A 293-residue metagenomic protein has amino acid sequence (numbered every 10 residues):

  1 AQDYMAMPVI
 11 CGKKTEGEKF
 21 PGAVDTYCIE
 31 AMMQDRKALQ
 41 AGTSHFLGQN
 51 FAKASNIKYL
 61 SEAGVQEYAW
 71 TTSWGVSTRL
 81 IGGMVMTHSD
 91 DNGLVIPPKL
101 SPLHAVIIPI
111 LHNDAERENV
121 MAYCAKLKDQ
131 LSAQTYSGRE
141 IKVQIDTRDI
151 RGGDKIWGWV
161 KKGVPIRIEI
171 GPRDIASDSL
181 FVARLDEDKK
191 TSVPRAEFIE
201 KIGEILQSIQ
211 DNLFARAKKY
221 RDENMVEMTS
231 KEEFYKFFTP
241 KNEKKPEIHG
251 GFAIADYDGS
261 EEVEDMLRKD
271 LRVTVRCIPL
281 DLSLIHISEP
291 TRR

Functional and structural regions predicted by a protein language model:
A1-L284, S288-E289, R293: NTP/phosphate- and nucleic-acid-binding module
